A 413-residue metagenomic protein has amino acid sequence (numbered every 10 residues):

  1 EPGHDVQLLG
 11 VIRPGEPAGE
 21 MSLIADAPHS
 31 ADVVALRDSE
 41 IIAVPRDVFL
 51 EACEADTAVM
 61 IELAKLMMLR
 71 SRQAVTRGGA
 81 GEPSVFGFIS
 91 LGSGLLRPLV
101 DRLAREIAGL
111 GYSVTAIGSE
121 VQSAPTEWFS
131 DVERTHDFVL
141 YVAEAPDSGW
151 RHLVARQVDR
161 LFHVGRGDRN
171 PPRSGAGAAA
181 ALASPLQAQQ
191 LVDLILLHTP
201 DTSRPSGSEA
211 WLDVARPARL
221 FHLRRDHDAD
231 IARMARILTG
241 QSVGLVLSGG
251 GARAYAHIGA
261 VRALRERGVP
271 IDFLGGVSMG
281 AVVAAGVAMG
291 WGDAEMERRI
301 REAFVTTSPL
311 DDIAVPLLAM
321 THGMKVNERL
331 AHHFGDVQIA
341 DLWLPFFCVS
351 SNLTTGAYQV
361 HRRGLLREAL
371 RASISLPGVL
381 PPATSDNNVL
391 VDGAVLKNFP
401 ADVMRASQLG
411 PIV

Functional and structural regions predicted by a protein language model:
E1-D38: Cyclic nucleotide-binding regulatory domains
P28-H29, R46-G81: A small-molecule sensor/coupling module
S39-V44: A short hydrophobic beta-strand segment most commonly corresponding to one strand of the jelly-roll/cupin
E82-G109, T115: Glycine-rich phosphate-binding P-loop
D101-R134: Conserved substrate/cofactor phosphate-moiety recognition/catalytic segment in nucleotide-dependent phosphotransferases
T126-F129, T135-F138, P146-G275, A285-V413: Patatin-like phospholipase
G276, G280: Gly/Ala-rich beta-loop-alpha elbow adjacent to hydrolase catalytic centers
